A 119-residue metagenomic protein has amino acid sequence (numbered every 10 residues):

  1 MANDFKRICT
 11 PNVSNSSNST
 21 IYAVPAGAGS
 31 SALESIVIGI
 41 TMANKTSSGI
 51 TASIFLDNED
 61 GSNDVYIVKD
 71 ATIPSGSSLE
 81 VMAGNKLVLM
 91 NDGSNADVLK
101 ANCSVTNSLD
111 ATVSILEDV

Functional and structural regions predicted by a protein language model:
M1-E34, S94-A96, N102-V119: C-terminal interaction-tip segments
I36-I38: Structural beta-strand segments of beta-rich domains
M42-S47, S104: Short solvent-exposed strand-capping/beta-turn motif centered on an Asx-Ser/Thr pair
S48-A52: Short acidic, Gly/Pro-enriched loop/turn segments at secondary-structure junctions
S53-D57, T112-S114: Beta-strand signatures of extracellular beta-sandwich domains
D57-G61, V119: Short edge-strand/loop segments of extracellular domains
D60-A96: Intrinsically disordered, low-complexity Pro/Gly/Ser/Thr-rich segments with frequent PxxP/GP/PP motifs and embedded
